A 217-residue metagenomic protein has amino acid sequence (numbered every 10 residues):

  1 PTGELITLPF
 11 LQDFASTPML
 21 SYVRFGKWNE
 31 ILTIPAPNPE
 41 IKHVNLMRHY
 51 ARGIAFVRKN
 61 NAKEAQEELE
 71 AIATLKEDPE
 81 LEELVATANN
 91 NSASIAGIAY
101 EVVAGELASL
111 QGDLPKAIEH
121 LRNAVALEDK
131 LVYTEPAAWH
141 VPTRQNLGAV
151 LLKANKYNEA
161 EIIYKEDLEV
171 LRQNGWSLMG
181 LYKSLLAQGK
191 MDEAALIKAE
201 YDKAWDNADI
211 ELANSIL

Functional and structural regions predicted by a protein language model:
P1-L8, I34-H43, A73-D78, A88-S92 (+3 more regions): Solenoid-like repeat scaffolds
Q12, L46, N91-I98, G105 (+2 more regions): Start-of-helix signal in alpha-solenoid helical-repeat scaffolds, especially tetratricopeptide repeats
T17, M47, A51, A99 (+3 more regions): "A position-specific structural signal for the A-helix of alpha-solenoid helical repeats
V57, Q66-E77, R122-A126, G175 (+1 more regions): TPR/TPR-like (Sel1-like) alpha-helical repeat modules
